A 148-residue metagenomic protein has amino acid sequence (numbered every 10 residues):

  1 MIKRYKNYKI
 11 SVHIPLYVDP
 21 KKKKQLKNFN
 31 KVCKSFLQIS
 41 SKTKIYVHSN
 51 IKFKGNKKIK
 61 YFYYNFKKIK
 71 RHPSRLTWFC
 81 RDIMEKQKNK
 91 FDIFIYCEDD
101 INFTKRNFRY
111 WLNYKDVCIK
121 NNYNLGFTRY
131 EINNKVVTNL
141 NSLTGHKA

Functional and structural regions predicted by a protein language model:
I10-Q25: A conserved hydrophobic helix/loop-capping motif in glycosyltransferases and polysaccharide synthases
K21-N28, I69-C80, F103-N107: Phosphate/oxyanion-binding active-site loops and adjacent basic polyanion-contact surfaces
L26-T43: Short, acidic, metal-binding catalytic loop of nucleotide-sugar glycosyltransferases
K44-I45, L125: Hydrophobic/aromatic residues located in beta-strands of well-ordered beta-sheets within soluble catalytic
S49-N50, D99: Acidic ATP/Mg2+-coordinating residue in the GHKL
I51-I93: Active-site-proximal specificity loops/subdomain of glycosyltransferases
F91-N102: Short beta-strand-to-loop acidic/aromatic patch adjacent to the donor-nucleotide binding site
T104-A148: Conserved catalytic core of nucleotide-sugar-dependent glycosyltransferases
